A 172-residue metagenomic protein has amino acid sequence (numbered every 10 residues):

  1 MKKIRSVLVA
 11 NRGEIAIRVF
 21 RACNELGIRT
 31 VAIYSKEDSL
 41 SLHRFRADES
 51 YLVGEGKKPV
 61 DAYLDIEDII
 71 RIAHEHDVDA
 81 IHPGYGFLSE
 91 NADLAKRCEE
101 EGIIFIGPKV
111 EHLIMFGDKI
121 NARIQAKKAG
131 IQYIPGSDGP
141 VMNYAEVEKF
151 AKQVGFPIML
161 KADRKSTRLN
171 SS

Functional and structural regions predicted by a protein language model:
M1-R168: N-terminal beta-alpha lobe that positions the nucleotide/phosphoryl donor in ATP/NTP-coupled carboxylate activation
